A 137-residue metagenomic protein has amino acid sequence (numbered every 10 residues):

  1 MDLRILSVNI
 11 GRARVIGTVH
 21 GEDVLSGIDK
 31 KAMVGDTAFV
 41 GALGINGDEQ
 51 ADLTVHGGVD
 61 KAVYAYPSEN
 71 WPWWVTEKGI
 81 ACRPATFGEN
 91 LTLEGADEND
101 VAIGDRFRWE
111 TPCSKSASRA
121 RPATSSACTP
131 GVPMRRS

Functional and structural regions predicted by a protein language model:
M1-C128, M134: Electropositive, beta-rich accessory/interaction domains or terminal extensions that provide binding surfaces
